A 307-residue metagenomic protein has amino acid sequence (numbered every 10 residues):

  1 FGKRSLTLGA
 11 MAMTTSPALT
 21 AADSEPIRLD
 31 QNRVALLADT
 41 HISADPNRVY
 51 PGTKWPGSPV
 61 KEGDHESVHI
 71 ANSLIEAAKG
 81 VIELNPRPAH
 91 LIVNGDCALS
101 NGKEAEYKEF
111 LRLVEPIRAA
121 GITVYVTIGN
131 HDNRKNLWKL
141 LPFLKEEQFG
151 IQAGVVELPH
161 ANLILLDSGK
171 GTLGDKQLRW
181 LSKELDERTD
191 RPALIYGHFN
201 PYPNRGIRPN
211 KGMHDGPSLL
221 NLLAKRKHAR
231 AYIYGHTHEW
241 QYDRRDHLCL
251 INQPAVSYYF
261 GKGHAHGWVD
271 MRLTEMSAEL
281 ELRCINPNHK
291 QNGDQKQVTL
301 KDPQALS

Functional and structural regions predicted by a protein language model:
F1-T20: N-terminal export signals
A21-A105: N-terminal active-site segment of His-dependent metallophosphoesterases
E25-R28, T53-K61, S100-P192, G212-H228 (+3 more regions): Extended active-site neighborhood of metal-dependent phosphoesterases/phosphodiesterases
D39, G95-D96, G129, H198 (+1 more regions): Active-site glycine-centered loops adjacent to acidic/histidine catalytic or metal-binding residues that shape
I42-R48, L173-G174, Y259-G261, H289-Q291: Short, solvent-exposed loop/turn elements at domain surfaces
R188-R205: Short acidic, glycine-rich surface-loop motifs adjacent to enzyme active sites
Y196-P201, R230-W240: Histidine-centered catalytic micro-motifs
S277-S307: Acidic, His/Gly-rich catalytic cores of divalent-metal-dependent hydrolytic chemistry
